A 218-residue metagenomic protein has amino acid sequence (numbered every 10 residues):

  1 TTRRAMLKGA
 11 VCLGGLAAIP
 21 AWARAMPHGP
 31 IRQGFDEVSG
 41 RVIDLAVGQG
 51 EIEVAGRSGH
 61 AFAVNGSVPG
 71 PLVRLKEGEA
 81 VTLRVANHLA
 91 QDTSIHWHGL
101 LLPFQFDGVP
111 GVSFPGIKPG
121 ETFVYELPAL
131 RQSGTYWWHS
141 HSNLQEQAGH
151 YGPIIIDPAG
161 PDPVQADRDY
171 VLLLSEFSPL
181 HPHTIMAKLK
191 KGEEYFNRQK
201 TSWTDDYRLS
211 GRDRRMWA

Functional and structural regions predicted by a protein language model:
A5-A25: N-terminal export signals
L13-G14, I52, Q147, P179: Generic hydrophobic alpha-helical segments
M26-S39, I43: N-terminal pre-domain segments of enzymes
G34, L45-E53, L172-S175, P179: Non-catalytic, glycine-rich low-complexity segments
V38-Q165: Histidine- and aromatic-enriched segments that form or immediately flank copper-ligand environments
H150-G152, R168-Y170, S175: Structural beta-strand/beta-sheet cores of well-ordered domains, especially the beta-sheet scaffolds that support
V171-A218: Acidic-aromatic/histidine active-site loop/patch
